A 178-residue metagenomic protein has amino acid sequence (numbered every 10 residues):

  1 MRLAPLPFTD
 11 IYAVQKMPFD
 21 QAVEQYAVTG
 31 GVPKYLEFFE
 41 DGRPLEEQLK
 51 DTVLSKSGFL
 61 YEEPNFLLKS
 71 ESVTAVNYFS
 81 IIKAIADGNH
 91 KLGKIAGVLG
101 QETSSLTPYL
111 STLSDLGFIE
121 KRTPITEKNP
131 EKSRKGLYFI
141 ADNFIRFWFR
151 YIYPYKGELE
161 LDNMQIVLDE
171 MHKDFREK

Functional and structural regions predicted by a protein language model:
M1, Y12, Y26, I85 (+1 more regions): Short, flexible active-site loop motifs that bind/organize anionic cofactors or intermediates
R2-E24: Conserved small helical "lid"/interfacial subdomain of P-loop NTPases
P5, V32, N143: A short beta-strand-to-loop transition that corresponds to the Sensor-1 phosphate-sensing loop of AAA+ P-loop ATPases
Y12-A13, A27, E37, S111: A broadly conserved amphipathic alpha-helix scaffold signal in soluble, globular proteins
F19-F38: The conserved phosphate-sensing helix
Y35, D41-K178: Accessory nucleic acid-recognition modules appended to NTPase machines
